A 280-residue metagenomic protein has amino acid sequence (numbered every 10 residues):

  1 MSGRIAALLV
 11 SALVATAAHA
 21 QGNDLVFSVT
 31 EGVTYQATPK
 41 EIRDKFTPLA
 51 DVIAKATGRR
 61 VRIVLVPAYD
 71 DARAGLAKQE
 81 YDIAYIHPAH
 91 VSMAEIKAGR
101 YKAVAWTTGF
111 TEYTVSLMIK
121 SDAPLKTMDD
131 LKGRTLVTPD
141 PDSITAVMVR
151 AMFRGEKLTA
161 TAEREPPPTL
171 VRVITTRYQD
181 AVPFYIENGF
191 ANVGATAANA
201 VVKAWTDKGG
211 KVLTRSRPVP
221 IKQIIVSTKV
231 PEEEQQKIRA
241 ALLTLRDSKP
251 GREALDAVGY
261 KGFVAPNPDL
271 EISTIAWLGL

Functional and structural regions predicted by a protein language model:
A6-A15: Bacterial N-terminal signal peptides
T16-A20: Sec/Tat signal peptide C-region and signal peptidase I cleavage site
Q21-S92: Extracytoplasmic small-molecule ligand-binding "clamshell" domains of the periplasmic binding protein/Venus flytrap
G22-N23, V29-V33, G109-I119, W205-R246 (+2 more regions): Periplasmic-binding protein-like
G32-V52, A89, Y113-P183, N188: Bilobed "Venus flytrap"/periplasmic-binding protein-like clamshell domains and structurally analogous long
V66-D130: Acidic, polar ligand-binding/catalytic clefts
D70-A84, K97-A98, I174-A191, N199: Short helices/loops that flank or line small-molecule/ion binding pockets
P88-A98, R150-A151, G155-E156, P183-V212: A ligand-binding cleft/hinge motif common to bilobed small-molecule-binding domains
